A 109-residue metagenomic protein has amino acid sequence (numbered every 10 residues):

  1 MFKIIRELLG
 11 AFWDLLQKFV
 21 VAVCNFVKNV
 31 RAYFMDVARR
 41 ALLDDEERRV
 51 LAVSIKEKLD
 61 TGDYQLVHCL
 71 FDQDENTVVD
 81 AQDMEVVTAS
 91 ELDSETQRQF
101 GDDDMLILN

Functional and structural regions predicted by a protein language model:
M1-V67, D74-E75: Membrane- and interface-active hydrophobic/amphipathic segments that mediate membrane binding, fusion, translocation
A41, V50-N109: Polybasic, proline/glycine-rich intrinsically disordered low-complexity segments
